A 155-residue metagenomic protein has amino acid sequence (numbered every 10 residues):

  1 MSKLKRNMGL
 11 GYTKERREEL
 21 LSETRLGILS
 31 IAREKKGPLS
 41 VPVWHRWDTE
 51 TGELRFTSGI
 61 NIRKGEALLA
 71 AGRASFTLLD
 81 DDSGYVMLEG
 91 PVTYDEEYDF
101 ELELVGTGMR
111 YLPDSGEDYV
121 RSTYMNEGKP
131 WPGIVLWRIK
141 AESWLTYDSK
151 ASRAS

Functional and structural regions predicted by a protein language model:
M1-Y12, Y85-S155: Charged, gly/pro-rich active-site loop segments
S2-I28: Short, basic/aromatic recognition patches
K14, N61-I62: Structural motif corresponding to alpha-helix initiation and N-cap regions
R17, K64-A67, F100-L104: Amphipathic alpha-helical interface surfaces
R17, R25, G52, G84 (+1 more regions): A generic secondary-structure signal marking the coil-to-beta-strand transition
T24-I60, L68, A74-L78, M87-P91: Short beta-strand segments
L69-A74, M109, P113: Short, intrinsically disordered, mixed-charge
D80-D82: Short, charged beta-turn/beta-strand-edge "cap" motif at the junction between a beta-strand and an adjacent loop
